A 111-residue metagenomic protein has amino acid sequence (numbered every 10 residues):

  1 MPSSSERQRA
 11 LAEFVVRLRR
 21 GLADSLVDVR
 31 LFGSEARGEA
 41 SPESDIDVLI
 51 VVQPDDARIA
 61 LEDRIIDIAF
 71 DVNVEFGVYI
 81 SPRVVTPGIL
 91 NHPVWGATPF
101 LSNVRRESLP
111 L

Functional and structural regions predicted by a protein language model:
M1-D28, R37-P42, Q53-L111: Catalytic core of pol beta-like nucleotidyltransferases
S34: Basic/aromatic recognition patch in beta-strand/loop cores that engages polyanionic ligands
D47-V51: Short beta-strand->loop micro-motif that forms the acidic, two-metal-ion catalytic signature in nucleotide-processing
